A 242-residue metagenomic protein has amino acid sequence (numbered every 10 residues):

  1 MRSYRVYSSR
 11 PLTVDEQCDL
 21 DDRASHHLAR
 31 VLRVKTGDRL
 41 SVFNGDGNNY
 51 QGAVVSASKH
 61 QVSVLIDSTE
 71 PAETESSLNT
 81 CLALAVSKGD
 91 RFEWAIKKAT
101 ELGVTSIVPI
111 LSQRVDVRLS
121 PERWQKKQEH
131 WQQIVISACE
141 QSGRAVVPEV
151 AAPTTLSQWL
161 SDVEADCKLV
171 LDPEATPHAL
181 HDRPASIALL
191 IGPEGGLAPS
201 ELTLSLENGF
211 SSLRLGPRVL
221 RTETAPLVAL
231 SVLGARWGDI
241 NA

Functional and structural regions predicted by a protein language model:
M1-P71: N-terminal positively charged helical leader segments and presequences
S3, E73-N79, L180-R183: N-terminal small/glycine-rich loop or linker at the start of catalytic domains across soluble metabolic enzymes
C18-L20, S77-C81, S186-A188, E207-L215: Glycine/charged-rich beta-loop-alpha catalytic/anionic-binding loops adjacent to active sites
D67, E73-C167: RNA substrate-binding interface of SAM-dependent RNA methyltransferases
V163-T203, F210-L213: Active-site/ligand-binding-proximal alpha/beta "capping" segment
P199-A242: Structured adenosyl-cofactor binding patch, chiefly the S-adenosyl-L-methionine
